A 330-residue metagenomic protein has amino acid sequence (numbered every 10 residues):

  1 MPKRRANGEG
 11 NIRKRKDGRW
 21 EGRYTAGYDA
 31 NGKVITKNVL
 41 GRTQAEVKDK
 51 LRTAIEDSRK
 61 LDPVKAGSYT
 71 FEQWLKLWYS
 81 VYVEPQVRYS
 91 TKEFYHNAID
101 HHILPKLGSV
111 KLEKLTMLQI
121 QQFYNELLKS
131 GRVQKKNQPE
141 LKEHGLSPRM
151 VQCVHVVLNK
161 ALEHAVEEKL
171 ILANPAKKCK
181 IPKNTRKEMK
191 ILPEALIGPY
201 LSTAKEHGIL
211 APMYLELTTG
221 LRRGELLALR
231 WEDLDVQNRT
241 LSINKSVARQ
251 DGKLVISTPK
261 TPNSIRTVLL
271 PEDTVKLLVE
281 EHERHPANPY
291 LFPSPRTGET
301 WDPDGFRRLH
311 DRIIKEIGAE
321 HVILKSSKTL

Functional and structural regions predicted by a protein language model:
M1-D17: Short N-terminal "domain-start" leader segments that mark the transition from disordered tails or signal peptides into
R4-R5, R132-N137, H144, P199-I209 (+5 more regions): Short, basic (Lys/Arg/His-rich) helix/loop patches that form interaction surfaces in the mid-to-C-terminal regions
R15-Q122, E283-N288: N-terminal DNA-binding module of tyrosine recombinases/phage integrases
L51, I55, I99-D100, H155-V166 (+1 more regions): Short, amphipathic alpha-helical segments that act as regulatory/interfacial helices in nucleotide-processing proteins
G67, F71, L75, R88-T91 (+9 more regions): Hydrophobic (often cysteine-bearing) scaffold residues that line and stabilize catalytic clefts of nucleotide/cofactor
E113-L128, Q138, K177-P182: Short, conserved phosphate-binding/catalytic loop or strand-edge motifs used in phosphoryl-/nucleotidyl-transfer
V133-N137, L141-P148, Q152-V154, E167 (+7 more regions): Basic, Lys/Arg- and aromatic-enriched nucleic-acid-binding interface segment
K245-N263: Short, flexible, glycine-rich and Lys/Arg-enriched loop motifs at helix boundaries that contact anionic partners
